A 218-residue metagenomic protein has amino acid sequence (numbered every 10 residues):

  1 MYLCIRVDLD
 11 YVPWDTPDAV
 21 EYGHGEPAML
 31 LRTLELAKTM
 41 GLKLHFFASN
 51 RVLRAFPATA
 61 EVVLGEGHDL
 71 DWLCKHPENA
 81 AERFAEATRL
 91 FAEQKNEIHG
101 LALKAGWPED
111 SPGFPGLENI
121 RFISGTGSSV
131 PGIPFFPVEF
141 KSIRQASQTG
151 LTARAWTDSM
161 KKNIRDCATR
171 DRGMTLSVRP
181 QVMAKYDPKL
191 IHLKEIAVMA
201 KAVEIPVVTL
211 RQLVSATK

Functional and structural regions predicted by a protein language model:
M1-E66, L176, K189, M199 (+1 more regions): Active-site beta->alpha N-cap acidic-glycine motif
L3-V7, L44-F46, L70-L73, H99-L101 (+4 more regions): Hydrophobic faces of well-ordered beta-strands that scaffold small-molecule active sites in alpha/beta enzyme cores
P13, I143, V182-K185: Short acidic, S/G/P-rich loop/turn micro-motifs used as interaction or catalytic elements
Y22-P27, H45-A58, H76-R83, A102-D110 (+3 more regions): Acidic-and-aromatic substrate-binding clefts and catalytic sites of carbohydrate-active enzymes
L30-L34, P57-E61, A81-T88, P112 (+2 more regions): Generic structural signal for well-ordered alpha-helices, preferentially at hydrophobic/aromatic core positions
K38-G41, T157-K218: C-terminal domain-boundary segment and adjacent tail
V63-L70, L90, Q94-I98, A197-I205: Structural recognition of alpha->loop->beta junctions
A92-R172: Active-site-adjacent pocket scaffolds in enzyme catalytic domains
